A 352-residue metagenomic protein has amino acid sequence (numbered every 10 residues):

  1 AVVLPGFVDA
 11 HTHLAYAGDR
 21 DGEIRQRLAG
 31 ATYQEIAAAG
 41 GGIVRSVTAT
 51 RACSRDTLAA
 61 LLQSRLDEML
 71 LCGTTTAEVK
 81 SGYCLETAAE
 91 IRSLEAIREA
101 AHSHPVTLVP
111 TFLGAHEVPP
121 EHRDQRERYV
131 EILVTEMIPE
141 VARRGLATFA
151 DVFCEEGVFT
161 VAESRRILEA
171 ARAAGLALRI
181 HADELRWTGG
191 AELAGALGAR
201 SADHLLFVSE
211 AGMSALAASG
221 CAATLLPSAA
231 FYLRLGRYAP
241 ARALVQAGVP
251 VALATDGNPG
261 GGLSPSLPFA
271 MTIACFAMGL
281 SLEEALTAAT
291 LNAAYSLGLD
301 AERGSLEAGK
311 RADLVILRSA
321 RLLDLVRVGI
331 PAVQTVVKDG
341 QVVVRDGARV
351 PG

Functional and structural regions predicted by a protein language model:
A1-L61: Metal-associated gating/positioning segment near the N- to mid-region
D9, L14-A15, E184, P259 (+1 more regions): Short active-site segment of divalent metal-dependent hydrolases/proteases that encodes the spacing between
H11, I24, G73, K80 (+10 more regions): Divalent metal-coordination and catalytic microenvironments
R25, L323-V328, G352: A short, polar/charged loop-to-alpha-helix boundary motif
G41-Q63, D67-E68, T75-G189: Metal-coordinating catalytic core of metallo-dependent amide/deamination hydrolases
A177-L178, W187-S305, L317-L323, G329 (+1 more regions): Active-site-adjacent C-terminal substructures of enzyme catalytic domains
V336: Short aromatic-centered micro-motifs
V342-G352: Glycine- and charge-enriched low-complexity intrinsically disordered segments
